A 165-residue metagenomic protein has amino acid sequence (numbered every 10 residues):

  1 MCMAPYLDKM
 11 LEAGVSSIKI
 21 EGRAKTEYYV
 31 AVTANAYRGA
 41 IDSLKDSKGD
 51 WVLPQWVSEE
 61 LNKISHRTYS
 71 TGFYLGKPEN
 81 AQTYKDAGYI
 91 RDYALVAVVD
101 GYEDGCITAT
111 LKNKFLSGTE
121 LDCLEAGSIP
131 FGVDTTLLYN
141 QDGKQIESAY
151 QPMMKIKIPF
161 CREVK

Functional and structural regions predicted by a protein language model:
M1-K165: Surface-exposed amphipathic alpha-helical tracts and adjacent flexible/coil segments at the periphery of soluble enzymes
